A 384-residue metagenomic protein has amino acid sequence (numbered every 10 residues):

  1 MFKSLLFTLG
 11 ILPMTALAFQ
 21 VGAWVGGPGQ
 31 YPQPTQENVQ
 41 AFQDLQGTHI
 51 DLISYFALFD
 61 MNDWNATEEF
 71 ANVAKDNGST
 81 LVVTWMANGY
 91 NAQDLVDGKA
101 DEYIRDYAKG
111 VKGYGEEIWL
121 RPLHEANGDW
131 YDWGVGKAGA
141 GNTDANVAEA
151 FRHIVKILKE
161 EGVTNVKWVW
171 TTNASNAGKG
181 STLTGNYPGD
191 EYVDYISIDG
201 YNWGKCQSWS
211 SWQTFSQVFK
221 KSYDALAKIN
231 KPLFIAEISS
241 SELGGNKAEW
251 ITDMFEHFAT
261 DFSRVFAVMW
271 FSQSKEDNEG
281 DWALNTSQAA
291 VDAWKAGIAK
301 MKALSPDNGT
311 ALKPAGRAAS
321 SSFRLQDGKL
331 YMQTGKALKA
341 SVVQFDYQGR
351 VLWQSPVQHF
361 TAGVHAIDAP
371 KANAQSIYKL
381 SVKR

Functional and structural regions predicted by a protein language model:
L17-W64: Boundary/entry segment of secreted carbohydrate-active catalytic domains
F19-Q30, I118-W119, H124, P232-D307: Substrate-binding cleft of secreted/luminal carbohydrate-active enzymes
W24, F151, L158-S181, N230-G244 (+1 more regions): Aromatic-lined carbohydrate-recognition surfaces of secreted/lumenal glycan-active proteins
T35-N38, A174-E191, K247-A248: Distinct, well-ordered alpha-helical segments
V39-T48, N65-V83, D106-G115, N186-E191 (+2 more regions): Acidic (Asp/Glu)-rich catalytic clusters
M61-W170: Substrate-binding cleft of extracellular glycoside hydrolase catalytic domains
T67-M86, P188-G244: Glycoside hydrolase catalytic-domain groove-lining segments
A311-R384: C-terminal outer-membrane/trafficking sorting elements
